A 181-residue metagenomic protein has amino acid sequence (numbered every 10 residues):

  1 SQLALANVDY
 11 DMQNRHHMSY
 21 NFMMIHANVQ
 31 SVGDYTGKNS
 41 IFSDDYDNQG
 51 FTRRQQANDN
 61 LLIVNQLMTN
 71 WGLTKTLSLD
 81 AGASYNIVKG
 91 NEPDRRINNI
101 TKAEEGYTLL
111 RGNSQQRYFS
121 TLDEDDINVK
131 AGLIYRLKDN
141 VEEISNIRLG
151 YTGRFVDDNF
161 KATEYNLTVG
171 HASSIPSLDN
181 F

Functional and structural regions predicted by a protein language model:
S1, A27-G33, K89-D94, E142 (+3 more regions): Outer-membrane beta-barrel proteins
S1, D47-R53, L110-Y118, P176: Extracytoplasmic loops and strand-loop junctions of Gram-negative outer membrane beta-barrel proteins
S1-G33, I63: Transmembrane beta-barrel wall of Gram-negative outer-membrane proteins
Q2-A6, L61-L67, D125-A131: Hydrophobic, lipid-facing positions within transmembrane beta-strands of outer-membrane proteins
Q13-R15, T74-S78, K138-I147: Short loop/turn motifs that connect adjacent beta-strands in outer-membrane beta-barrel proteins
Y20-F22, A81-A83, I147-Y151: Membrane-embedded beta-strand positions of outer-membrane beta-barrel proteins
M24-Q30, Y85-N91, T121, D125-I127 (+2 more regions): Transmembrane beta-strands of outer-membrane beta-barrel pores
D34-D47, R96-G106, T163-S173: Flexible, surface-exposed loop regions and adjacent strand-edge segments of Gram-negative outer-membrane beta-barrel
